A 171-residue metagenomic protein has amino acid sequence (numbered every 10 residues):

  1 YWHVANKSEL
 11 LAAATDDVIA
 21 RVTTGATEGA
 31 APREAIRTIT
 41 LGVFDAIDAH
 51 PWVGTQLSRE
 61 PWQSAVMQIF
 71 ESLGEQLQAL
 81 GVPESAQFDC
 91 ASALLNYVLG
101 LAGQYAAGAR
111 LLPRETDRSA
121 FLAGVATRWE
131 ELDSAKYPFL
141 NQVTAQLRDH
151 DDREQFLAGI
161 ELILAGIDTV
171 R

Functional and structural regions predicted by a protein language model:
W2, I19-T23, F44-D48, G74 (+3 more regions): Short amphipathic alpha-helical interface segments enriched in basic and hydrophobic/aromatic residues, used as
W2-T24, R37, L41: An amphipathic alpha-helix adjacent to DNA-recognition modules
E9, T38, Q68, S72 (+3 more regions): Amphipathic alpha-helical interaction segments
A13, D17, G42, A93-G100 (+1 more regions): Short, residue-level hotspots on alpha-helical faces of the histone-fold and other alpha-helical interaction modules
A13-T15, F44-Q68, S72, G103-R110 (+1 more regions): Amphipathic alpha-helical segments used for helix-helix packing
T23-M67, E84-Q87, A91-L94: Hydrophobic alpha-helical connector segments
S72-E115, A123-A126: A contiguous pocket-lining binding segment that forms or flanks enzyme active sites
V82, A107-R171: C-terminal peripheral helix-coil segments that are non-catalytic and often amphipathic
